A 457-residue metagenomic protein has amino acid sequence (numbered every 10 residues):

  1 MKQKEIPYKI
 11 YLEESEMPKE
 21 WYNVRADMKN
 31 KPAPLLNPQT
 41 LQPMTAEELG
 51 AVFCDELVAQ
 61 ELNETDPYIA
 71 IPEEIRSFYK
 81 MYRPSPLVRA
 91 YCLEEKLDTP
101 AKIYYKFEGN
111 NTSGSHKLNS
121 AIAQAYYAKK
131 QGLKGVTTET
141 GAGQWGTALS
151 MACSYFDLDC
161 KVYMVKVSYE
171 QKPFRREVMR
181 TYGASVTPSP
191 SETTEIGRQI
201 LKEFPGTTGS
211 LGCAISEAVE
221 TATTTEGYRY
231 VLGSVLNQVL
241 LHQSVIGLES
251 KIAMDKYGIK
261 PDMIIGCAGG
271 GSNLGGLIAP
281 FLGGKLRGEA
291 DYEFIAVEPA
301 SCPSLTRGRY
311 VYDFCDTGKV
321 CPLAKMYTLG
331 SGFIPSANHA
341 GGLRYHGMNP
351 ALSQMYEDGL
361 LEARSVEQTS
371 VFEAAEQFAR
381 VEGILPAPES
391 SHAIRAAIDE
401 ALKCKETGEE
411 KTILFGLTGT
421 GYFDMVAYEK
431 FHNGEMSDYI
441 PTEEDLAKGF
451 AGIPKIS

Functional and structural regions predicted by a protein language model:
Q3-L133: Positively charged, low-complexity intrinsically disordered leader regions
Y68-A70, T194, I200-Q238, I246 (+4 more regions): Active-site/ligand-binding loops adjacent to catalytic centers
P86, Y105, K117, Q124 (+11 more regions): Buried hydrophobic positions in well-ordered alpha/beta secondary-structure cores of metabolic enzymes
F107-L118, V136-W145, L236-V239, I265-G270 (+4 more regions): Active-site nucleophile and cofactor-binding loops and adjacent substrate-binding regions of central metabolic enzymes
S120, A128-V167, K260-L274, F294-I295 (+1 more regions): A short, small-residue-rich loop immediately preceding and capping a beta-strand
A123-L133, T147-D159, R180-T181, I278-G288 (+1 more regions): Alpha-helix C-terminal capping segments
T137, W145-T208, S304-F314, M425-N433: Active-site-proximal loop->helix
A268-G276, Q368-G434: Claisen-condensing/thiolase-fold acyl-transfer catalytic domains that form or cleave C-C bonds in fatty acid
